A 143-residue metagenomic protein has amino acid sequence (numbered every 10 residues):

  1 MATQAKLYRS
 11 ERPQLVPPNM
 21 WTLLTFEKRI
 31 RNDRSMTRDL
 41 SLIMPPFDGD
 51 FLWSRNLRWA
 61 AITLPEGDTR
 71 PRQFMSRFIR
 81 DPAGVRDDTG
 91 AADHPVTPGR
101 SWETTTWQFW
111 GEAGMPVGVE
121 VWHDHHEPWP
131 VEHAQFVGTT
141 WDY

Functional and structural regions predicted by a protein language model:
M1-Y143: Extracellular jelly-roll beta-sandwich "head" domains, especially the C-terminal globular C1q domain
